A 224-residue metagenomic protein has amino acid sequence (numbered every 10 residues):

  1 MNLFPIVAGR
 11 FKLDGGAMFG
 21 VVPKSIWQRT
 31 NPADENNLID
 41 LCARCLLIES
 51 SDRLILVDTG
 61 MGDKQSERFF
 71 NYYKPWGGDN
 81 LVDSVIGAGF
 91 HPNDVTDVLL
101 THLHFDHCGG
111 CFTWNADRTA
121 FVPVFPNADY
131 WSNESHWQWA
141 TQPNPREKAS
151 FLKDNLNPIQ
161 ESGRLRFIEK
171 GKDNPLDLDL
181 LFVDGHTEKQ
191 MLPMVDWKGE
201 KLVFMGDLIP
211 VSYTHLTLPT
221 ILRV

Functional and structural regions predicted by a protein language model:
M1-L56, M61-Q65, F69-Y72, K170-G171: Zn-dependent metallo-beta-lactamase
G9, T59-G62, L103, S135-H136 (+2 more regions): Active-site metal-binding loops of divalent metal-dependent hydrolases
L47, D179-L181, M191-Y213: Metal-dependent phosphodiesterase/nuclease catalytic metal-binding core
I55-V57, L99, Y130, L202-F204: Residue-level marker for buried hydrophobic side chains located in beta-strands that build the well-ordered beta-sheet
W76-F90, D94, F121-F182: Metallo-beta-lactamase
V95-D106: Metallo-beta-lactamase
G109-T119: Metal-dependent catalytic neighborhoods of phosphoester/phosphodiester hydrolases
T214-T220: Conserved small/polar residues in nucleotide/adenosyl-binding loops
